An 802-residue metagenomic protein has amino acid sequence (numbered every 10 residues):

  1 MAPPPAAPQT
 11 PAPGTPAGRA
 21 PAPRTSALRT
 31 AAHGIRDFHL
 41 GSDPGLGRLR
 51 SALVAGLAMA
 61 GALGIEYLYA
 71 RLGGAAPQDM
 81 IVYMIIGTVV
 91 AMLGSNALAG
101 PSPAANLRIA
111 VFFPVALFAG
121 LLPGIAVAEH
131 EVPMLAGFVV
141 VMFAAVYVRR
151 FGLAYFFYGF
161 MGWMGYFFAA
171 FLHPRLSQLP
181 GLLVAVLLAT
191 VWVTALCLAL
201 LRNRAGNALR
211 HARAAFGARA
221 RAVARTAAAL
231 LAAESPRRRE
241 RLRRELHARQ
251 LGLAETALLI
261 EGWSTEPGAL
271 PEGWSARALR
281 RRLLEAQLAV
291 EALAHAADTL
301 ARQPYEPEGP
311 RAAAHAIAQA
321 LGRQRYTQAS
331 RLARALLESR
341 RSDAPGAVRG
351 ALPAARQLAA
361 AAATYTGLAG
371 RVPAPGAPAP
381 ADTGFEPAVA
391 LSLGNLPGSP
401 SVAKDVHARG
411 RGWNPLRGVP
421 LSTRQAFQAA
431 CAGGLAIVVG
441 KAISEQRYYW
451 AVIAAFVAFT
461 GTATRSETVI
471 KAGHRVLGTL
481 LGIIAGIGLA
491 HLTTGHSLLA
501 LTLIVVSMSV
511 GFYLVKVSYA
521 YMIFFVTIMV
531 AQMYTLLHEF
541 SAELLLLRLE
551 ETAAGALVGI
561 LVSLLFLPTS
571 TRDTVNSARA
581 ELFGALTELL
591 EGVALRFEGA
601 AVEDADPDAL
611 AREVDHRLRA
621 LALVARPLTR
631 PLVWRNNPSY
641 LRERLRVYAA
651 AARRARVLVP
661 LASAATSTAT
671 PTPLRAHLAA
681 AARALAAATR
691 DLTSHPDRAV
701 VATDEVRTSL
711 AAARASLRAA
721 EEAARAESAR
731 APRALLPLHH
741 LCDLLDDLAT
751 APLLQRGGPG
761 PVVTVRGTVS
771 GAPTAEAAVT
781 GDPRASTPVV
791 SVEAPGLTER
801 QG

Functional and structural regions predicted by a protein language model:
M1-L68, L72-Q78, L98-A99, G152 (+5 more regions): Long, hydrophobic alpha-helical segments that serve as membrane-spanning/inserting helices
F38-H39, A91-P103, V141, A145-F151 (+2 more regions): C-terminal ends of transmembrane helices
V54, A58-A62, E66, A70 (+26 more regions): Alpha-helical transmembrane segments in multi-pass membrane proteins
G61-L68, L72, L93-A97, L117-H130 (+11 more regions): Hydrophobic alpha-helical transmembrane segments and adjacent interfacial helices in integral membrane proteins
G74-T88, P123-V139, L182-L188, E445-V452 (+1 more regions): Structural signature of hydrophobic alpha-helical transmembrane segments
P133-L198, R210-R219: Hydrophobic or amphipathic alpha-helical targeting/insertion segments
V402-S497, L501, V505-V506: Core alpha-helical transmembrane segments of integral membrane proteins
I483, G495-R635: Generic detector of multi-pass transmembrane helix bundles and their immediately adjacent loops in polytopic membrane
